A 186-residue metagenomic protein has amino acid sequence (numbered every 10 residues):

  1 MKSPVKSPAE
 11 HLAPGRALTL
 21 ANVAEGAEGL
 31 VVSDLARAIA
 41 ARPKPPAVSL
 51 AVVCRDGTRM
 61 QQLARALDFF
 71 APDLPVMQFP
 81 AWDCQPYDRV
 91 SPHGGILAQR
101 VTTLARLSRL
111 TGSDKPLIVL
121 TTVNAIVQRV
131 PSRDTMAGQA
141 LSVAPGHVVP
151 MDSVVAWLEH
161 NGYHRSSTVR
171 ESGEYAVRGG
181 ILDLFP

Functional and structural regions predicted by a protein language model:
M1-P186: ASCE RecA-like P-loop NTPase motor cores that couple ATP hydrolysis to mechanical translocation on nucleic acids
